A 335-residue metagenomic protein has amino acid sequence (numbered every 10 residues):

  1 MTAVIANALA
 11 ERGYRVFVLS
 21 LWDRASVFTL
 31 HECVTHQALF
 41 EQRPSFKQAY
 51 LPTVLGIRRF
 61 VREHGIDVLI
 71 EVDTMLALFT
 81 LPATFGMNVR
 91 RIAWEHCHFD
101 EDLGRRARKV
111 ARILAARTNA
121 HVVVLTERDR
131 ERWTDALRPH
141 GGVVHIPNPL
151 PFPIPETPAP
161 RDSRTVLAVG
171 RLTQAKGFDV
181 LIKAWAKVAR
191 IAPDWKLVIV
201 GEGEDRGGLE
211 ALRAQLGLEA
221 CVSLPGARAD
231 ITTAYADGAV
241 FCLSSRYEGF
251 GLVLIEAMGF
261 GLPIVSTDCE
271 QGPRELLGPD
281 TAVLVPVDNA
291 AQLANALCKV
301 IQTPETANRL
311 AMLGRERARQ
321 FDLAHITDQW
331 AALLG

Functional and structural regions predicted by a protein language model:
M1-V4, R164, A168-P193, L197-I199 (+2 more regions): A conserved mid-protein helix/loop that constitutes part of the nucleotide-sugar donor-binding site
A3, N7-Q48, A136, H145: N-terminal strand-loop element at the rim of the active site of nucleotide-sugar-dependent glycosyltransferases
L19, P263-T267: Short hydrophobic beta-strand element within catalytic cores of glycosyltransferases and related nucleotide-activated
E71-A77, E95: Short His-centered aromatic/hydrophobic patch
R117-P155: Donor nucleotide-sugar binding/catalytic pocket of nucleotide-sugar-dependent glycosyltransferases
A227, R246: Aromatic "clamp/platform" in nucleotide-sugar-dependent glycosyltransferases that forms part of the donor/acceptor
G278-A290, K299-P304, R319: Conserved acidic donor-binding segment of nucleotide-sugar-dependent glycosyltransferases
T306-Q320: A short, well-ordered alpha-helix in the C-terminal region of glycosyltransferases
